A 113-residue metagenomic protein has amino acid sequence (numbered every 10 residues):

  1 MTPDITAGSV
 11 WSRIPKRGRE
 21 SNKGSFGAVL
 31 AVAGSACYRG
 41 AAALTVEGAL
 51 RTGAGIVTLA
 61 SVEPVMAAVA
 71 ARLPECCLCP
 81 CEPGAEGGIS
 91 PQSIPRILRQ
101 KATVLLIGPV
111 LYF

Functional and structural regions predicted by a protein language model:
M1-F113: Small-residue (G/A/S/T)-rich helix-start motifs and N-terminal tracts that mark the onset
